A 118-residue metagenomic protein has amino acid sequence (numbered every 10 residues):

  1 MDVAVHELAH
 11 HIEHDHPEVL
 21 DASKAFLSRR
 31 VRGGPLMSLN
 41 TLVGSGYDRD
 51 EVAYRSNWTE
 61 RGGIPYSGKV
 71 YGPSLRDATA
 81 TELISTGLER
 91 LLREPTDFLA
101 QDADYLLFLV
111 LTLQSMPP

Functional and structural regions predicted by a protein language model:
M1-P118: Active-site-flanking segments in enzyme catalytic domains
